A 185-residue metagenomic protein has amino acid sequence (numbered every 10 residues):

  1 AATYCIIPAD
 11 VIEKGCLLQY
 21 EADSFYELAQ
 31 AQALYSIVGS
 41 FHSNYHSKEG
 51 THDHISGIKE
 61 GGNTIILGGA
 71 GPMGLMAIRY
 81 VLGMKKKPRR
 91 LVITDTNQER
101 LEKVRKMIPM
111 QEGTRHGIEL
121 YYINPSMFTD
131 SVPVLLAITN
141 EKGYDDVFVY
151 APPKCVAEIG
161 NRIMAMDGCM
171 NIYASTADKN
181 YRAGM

Functional and structural regions predicted by a protein language model:
A1-G61: NAD(P)H dinucleotide-binding glycine-rich loop of Rossmann-like/cofactor-binding domains, especially the beta1-alpha1
A33, G68-G71: Glycine-rich Rossmann-fold phosphate-binding loop(s) that bind the pyrophosphate of adenine dinucleotide cofactors
S36, P72-M73, R100: Hydrophobic/small residue at the entry helix of a nucleotide-binding pocket
G62-G68: Conserved class I S-adenosyl-L-methionine
N63, R89-R90, C169: Residues at the starts of beta-strands that form the adenosine-phosphate
L67, I78-A157: Adenosine-nucleotide cofactor-binding segment
R105-M110, K154-M185: Glycine-rich phosphate-binding loop and adjacent beta-alpha segment of Rossmann(oid) nucleotide-cofactor-binding
